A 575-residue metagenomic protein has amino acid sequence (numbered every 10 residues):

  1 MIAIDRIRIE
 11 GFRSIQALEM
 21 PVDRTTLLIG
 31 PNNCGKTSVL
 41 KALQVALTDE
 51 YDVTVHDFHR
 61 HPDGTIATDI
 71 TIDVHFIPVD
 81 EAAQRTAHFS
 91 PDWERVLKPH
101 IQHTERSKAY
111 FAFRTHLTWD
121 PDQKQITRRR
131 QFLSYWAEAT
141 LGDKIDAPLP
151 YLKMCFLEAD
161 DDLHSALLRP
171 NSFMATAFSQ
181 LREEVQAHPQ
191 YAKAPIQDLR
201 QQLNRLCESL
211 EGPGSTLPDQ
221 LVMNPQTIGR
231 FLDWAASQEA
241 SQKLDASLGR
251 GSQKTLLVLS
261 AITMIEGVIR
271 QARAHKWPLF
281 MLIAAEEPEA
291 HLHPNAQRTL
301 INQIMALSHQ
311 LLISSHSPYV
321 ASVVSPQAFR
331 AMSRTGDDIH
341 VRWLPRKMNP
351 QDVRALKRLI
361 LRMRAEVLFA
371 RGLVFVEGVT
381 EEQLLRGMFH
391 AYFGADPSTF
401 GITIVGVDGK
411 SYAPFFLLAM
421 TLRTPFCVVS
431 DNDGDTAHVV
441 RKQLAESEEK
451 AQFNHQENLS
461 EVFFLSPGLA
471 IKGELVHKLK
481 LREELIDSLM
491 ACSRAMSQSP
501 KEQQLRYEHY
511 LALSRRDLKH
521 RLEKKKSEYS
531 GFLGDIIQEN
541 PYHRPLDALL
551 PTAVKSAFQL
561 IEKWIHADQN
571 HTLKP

Functional and structural regions predicted by a protein language model:
M1-T48, Q238-M363, K555-Q559, K563 (+1 more regions): Switch/communication elements of ASCE P-loop NTPase nucleotide-binding domains
M20-P21, P31, D63-A67, T104-K108 (+7 more regions): Conserved catalytic network of the ASCE P-loop NTPase/AAA+ motor domain
L40-S107: Conserved P-loop NTP-binding catalytic core
D52-H59, L97-H100, S134-K144, Q242 (+5 more regions): Short alpha-helical segments and helix-capping/turn motifs at coil-helix boundaries
A67-I72, A109-F113, P150-M154, H309 (+5 more regions): Short glycine-/polar-rich loops that comprise or flank the Walker A/P-loop and associated switch/sensor motifs
V79-E81, H88-E183: Electropositive, glycine-dotted interaction segments that contact anionic polymers or phosphate-rich ligands
L163-A285: Extended helical coiled-coil dimerization/tether regions that scaffold and oligomerize large DNA-maintenance assemblies
R362-F375, V379-P575: Acidic, Mg2+-coordinating catalytic modules of nucleic-acid enzymes
